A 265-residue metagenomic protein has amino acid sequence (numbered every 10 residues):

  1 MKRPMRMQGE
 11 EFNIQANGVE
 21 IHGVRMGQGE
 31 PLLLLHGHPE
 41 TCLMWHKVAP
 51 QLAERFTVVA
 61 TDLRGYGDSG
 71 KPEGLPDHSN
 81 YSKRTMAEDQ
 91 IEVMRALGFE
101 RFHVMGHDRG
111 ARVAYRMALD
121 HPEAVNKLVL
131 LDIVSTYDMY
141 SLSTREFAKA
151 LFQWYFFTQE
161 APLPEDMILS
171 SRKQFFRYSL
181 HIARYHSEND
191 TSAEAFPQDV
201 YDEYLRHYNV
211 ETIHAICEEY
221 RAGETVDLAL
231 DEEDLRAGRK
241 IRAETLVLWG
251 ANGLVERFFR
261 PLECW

Functional and structural regions predicted by a protein language model:
K2-F12, V19-I21, P31, M44 (+3 more regions): Flexible "cap/lid" subdomain of the alpha/beta-hydrolase fold that forms the substrate-access gate
Q15-N17, R25-M26: Active-site beta-strand termini and strand-to-loop segments that position acidic
G27, A53, G98: Short conserved AdoMet
G29, G37-E40: Active-site glycine-rich loops that stabilize anionic/oxyanionic intermediates across multiple enzyme folds
L34-G37, A60: Structural cue for short, hydrophobic secondary-structure segments
P39, E54, P122-E123: Proline-centered flexible-loop/turn and helix-kink motifs
L43-V59: Short amphipathic alpha-helix adjacent to the substrate-entry channel of hydrolases
